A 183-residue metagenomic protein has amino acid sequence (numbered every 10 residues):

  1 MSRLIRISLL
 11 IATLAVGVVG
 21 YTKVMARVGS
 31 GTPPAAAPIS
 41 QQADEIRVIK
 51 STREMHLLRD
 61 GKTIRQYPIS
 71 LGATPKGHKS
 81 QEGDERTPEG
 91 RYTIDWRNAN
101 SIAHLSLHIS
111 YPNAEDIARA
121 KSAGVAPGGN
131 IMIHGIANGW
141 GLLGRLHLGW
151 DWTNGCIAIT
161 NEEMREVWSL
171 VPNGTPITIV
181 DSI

Functional and structural regions predicted by a protein language model:
S2, W96-I183: Exported/periplasmic cell-wall-interacting domains
R6-K23: Hydrophobic membrane-insertion alpha-helices, especially the h-region of bacterial N-terminal signal peptides
V19-P33: Long, hydrophobic N-terminal alpha-helical segment
G31-E45, K50-S51, L71-D95, A114-R119 (+2 more regions): N-terminal post-signal-peptidase region of extra-cytosolic proteins
